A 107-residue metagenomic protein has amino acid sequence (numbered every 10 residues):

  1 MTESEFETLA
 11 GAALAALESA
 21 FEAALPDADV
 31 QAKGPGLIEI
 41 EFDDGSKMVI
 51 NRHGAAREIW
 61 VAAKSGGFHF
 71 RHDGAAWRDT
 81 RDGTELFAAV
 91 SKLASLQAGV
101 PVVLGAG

Functional and structural regions predicted by a protein language model:
M1-G107: N-terminal intrinsically disordered, cationic/polar leader segments that include organellar targeting peptides
